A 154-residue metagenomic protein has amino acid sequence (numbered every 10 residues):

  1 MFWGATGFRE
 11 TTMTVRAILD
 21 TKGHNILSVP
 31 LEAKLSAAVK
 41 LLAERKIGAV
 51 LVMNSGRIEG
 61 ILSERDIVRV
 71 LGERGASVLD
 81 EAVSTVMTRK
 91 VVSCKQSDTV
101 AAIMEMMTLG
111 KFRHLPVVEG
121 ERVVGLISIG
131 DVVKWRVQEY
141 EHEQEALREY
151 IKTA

Functional and structural regions predicted by a protein language model:
M1-A154: Tandem CBS (Cystathionine beta-synthase) repeat/Bateman regulatory domains
